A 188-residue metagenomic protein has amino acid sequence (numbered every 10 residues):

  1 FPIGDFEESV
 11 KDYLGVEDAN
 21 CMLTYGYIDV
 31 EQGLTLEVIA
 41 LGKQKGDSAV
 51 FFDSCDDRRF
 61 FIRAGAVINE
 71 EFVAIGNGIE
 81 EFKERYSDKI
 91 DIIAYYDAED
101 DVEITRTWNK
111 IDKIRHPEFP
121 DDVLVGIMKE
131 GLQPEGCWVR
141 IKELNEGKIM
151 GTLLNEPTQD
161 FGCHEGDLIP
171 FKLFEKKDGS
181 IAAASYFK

Functional and structural regions predicted by a protein language model:
F1-W138, N145-K188: Mixed-charge, low-complexity intrinsically disordered regions
